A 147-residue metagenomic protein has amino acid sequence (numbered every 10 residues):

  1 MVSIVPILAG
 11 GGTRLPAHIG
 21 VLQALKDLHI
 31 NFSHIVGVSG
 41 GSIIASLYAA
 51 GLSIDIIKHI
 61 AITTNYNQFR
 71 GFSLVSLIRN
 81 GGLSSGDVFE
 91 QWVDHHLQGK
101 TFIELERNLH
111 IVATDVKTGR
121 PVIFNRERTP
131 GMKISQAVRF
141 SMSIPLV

Functional and structural regions predicted by a protein language model:
M1-V38, S46-V147: Patatin-like phospholipase
